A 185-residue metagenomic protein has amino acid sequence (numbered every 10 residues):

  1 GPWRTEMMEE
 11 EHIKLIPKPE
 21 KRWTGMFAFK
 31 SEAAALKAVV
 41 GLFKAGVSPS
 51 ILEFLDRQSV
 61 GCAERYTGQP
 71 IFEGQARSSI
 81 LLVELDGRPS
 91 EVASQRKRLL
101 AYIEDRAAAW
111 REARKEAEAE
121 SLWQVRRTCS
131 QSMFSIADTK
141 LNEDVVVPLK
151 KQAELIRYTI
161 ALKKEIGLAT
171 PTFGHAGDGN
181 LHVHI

Functional and structural regions predicted by a protein language model:
G1-I185: Noncatalytic alpha-helical scaffold of FAD-dependent oxidoreductases
